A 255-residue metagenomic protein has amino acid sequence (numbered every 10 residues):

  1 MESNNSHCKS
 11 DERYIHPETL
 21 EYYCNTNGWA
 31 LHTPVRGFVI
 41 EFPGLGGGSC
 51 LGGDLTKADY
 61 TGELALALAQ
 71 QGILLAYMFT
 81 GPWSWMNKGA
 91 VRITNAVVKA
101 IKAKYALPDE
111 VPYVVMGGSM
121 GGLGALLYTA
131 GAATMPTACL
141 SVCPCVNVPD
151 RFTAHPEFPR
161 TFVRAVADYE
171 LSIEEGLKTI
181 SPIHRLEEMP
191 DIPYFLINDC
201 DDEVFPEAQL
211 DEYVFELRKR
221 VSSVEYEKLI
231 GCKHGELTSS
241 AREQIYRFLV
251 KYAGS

Functional and structural regions predicted by a protein language model:
M1-P34: N-terminal cap/lid segment of alpha/beta-hydrolase-fold proteins
W29-A67: Short, surface-exposed "cap/lid" segments of acyl-processing enzymes
F42-L45, N87, D211-S255: C-terminal catalytic histidine-bearing segment of alpha/beta-hydrolase fold enzymes
G62-W85: Conserved alpha/beta-hydrolase
S84-L107: Alpha/beta-hydrolase active-site loop
L107-S119: Alpha/beta-hydrolase fold nucleophile elbow
L127-L171: Hydrolase active-site cap/lid region
D150-A154, F162-F215: The feature captures the conserved acid-bearing segment of alpha/beta-hydrolase catalytic domains
